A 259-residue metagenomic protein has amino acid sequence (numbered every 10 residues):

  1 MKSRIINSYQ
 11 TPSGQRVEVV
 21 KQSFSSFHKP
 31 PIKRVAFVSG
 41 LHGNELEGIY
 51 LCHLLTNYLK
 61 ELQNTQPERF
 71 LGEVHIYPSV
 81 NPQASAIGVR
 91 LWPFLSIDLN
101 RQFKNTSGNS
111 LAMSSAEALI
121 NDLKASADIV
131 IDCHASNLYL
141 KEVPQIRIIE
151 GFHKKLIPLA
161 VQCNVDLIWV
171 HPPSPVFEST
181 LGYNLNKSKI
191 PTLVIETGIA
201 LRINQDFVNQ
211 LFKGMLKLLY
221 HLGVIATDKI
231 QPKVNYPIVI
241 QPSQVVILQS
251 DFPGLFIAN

Functional and structural regions predicted by a protein language model:
M1-N259: Structured catalytic-domain cores with a bias toward divalent-metal coordination
